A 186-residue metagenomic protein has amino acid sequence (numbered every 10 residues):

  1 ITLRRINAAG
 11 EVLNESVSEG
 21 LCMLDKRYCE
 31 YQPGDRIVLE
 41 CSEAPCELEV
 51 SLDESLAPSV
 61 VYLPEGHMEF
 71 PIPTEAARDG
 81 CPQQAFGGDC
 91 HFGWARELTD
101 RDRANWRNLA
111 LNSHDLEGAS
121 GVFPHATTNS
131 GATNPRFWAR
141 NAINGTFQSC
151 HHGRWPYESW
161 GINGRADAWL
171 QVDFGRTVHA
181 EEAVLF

Functional and structural regions predicted by a protein language model:
I1-R36, C41, P45-D173: Disordered, acidic Ser/Thr/Pro-rich linker "stalks" and the adjacent N-terminal cap of the next globular domain
V178-F186: A short beta-strand element within beta-rich, extracytoplasmic domains of secreted/secretory-pathway proteins
